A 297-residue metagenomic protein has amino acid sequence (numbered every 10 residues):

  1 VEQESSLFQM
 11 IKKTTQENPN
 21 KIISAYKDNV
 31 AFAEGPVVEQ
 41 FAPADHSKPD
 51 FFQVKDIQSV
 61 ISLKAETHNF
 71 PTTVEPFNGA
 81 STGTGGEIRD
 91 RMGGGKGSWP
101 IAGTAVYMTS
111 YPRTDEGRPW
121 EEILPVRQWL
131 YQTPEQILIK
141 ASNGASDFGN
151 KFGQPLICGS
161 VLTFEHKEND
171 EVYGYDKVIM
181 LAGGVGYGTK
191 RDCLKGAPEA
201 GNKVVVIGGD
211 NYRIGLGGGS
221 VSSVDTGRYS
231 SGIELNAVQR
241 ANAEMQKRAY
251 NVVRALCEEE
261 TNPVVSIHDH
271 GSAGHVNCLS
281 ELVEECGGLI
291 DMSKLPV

Functional and structural regions predicted by a protein language model:
V1-V297: Glycine/proline-enriched, intrinsically flexible loops and inter-domain linkers
